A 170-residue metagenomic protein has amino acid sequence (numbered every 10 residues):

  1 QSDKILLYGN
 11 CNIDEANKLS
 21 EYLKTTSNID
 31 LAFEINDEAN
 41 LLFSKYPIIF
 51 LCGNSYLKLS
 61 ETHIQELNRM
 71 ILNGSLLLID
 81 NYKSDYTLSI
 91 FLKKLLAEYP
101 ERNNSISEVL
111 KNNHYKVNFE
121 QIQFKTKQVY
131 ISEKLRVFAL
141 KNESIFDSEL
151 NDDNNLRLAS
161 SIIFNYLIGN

Functional and structural regions predicted by a protein language model:
Q1-I48, C52-S55, S144-F146, D152-N170: Aromatic-Pro/Gly-enriched surface loop or interdomain linker that acts as a lid/target-recognition segment
L7, P47-L51, L76-D80, S105 (+1 more regions): Structural recognition of the beta-strand scaffold that forms the well-ordered cores of secreted hydrolase catalytic
A16-N17, S84-I163, L167: An acidic, glycine-rich "communication" segment
E21, N68-R69, K94: Surface-exposed charge patches
I29-D37, I79-Y82, E101-V109: Surface-exposed patches in mature extracellular/periplasmic domains of secreted proteins
E34-A39, S60-E66, Q121-T126: Alpha-helical scaffolding within the catalytic cores of extracellular/periplasmic polymer-degrading hydrolases
K45, L72-N73, I131-E133: Short, well-ordered loop/turn elements at secondary-structure boundaries
I48-S89: Short alpha-beta junction capping motif
